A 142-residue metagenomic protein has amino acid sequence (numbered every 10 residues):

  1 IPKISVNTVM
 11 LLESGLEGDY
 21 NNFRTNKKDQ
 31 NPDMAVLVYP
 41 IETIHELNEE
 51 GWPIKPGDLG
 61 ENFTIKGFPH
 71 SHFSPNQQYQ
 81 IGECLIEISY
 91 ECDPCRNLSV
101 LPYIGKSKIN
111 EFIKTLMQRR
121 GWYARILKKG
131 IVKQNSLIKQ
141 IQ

Functional and structural regions predicted by a protein language model:
I1-I81, L85, Y90, N97 (+1 more regions): Electropositive, beta-rich accessory/interaction domains or terminal extensions that provide binding surfaces
W52-N62, G105-R120: Short, basic/aromatic beta-hairpin or loop at an interaction surface
T64-G67, S71-H72, R120-G130: Short alpha-helix capping/helix-loop boundary micro-motifs
N76, E83, K129, K133-S136: Loop/turn positions that initiate beta-strands
C95-P102: Short, solvent-exposed secondary-structure boundary/capping segments
R125, L137-Q142: Extended, aromatic/histidine-rich regions of cofactor-dependent oxidoreductases associated with respiratory
